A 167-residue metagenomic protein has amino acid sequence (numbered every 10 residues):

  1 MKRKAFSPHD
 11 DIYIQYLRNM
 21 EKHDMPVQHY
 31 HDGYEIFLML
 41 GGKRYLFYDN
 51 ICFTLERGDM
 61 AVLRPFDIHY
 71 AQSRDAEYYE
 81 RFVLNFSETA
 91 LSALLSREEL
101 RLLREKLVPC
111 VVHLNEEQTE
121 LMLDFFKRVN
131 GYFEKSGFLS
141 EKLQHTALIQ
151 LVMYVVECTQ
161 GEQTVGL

Functional and structural regions predicted by a protein language model:
M1-M60, D67: Generic protein-terminus/edge-of-domain signal
K2-L17, Q72-E134, V152-G161: A hydrophobic/aromatic-rich effector-binding and dimerization subdomain of bacterial HTH-type transcriptional regulators
G33, R57, Y78-E80, E141: A structure-centric signal for secondary-structure junctions around beta-strands
E35-F37, V83, Q150: Residues embedded in well-ordered beta-strands
L63-R64, F86: A conserved hydrophobic position in a structured secondary element of the catalytic/binding core that shapes
R64-H69, L107: Short acidic (Asp/Glu) patches
F133-I149: All-alpha amphipathic helical-bundle segments outside canonical DNA-binding/catalytic cores that form hydrophobic
V165-L167: DNA-binding recognition helix and immediately preceding turn/loop of helix-turn-helix/winged-helix domains
